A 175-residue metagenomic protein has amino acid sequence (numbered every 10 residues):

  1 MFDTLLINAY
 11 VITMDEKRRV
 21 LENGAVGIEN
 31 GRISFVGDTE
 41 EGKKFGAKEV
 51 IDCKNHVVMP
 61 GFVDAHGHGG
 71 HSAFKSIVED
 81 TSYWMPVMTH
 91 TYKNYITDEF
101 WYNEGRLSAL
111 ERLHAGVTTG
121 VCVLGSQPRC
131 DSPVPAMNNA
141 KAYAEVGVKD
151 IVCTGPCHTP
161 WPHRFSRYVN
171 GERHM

Functional and structural regions predicted by a protein language model:
M1-F45: N-terminal metal-binding scaffold of metallo-dependent hydrolase/deaminase domains
F2-I7, K43-Y83, V87, R106 (+3 more regions): Replace "His-x-His-based motif
V20-E22, E41, I77-D80, V134-M137 (+1 more regions): Short, glycine/charged-enriched secondary-structure capping and boundary segments
A25-G27, V63, K149: A fold-wide structural signal in alpha/beta-hydrolase
H68, G125-S126, G155-P160: Active-site beta-loop-alpha junctions enriched in small/polar residues
S76-K149: Alpha-helical scaffold segments that flank or form the walls of functional sites
V134-M175: Metal-coordinating catalytic core of metallo-dependent amide/deamination hydrolases
